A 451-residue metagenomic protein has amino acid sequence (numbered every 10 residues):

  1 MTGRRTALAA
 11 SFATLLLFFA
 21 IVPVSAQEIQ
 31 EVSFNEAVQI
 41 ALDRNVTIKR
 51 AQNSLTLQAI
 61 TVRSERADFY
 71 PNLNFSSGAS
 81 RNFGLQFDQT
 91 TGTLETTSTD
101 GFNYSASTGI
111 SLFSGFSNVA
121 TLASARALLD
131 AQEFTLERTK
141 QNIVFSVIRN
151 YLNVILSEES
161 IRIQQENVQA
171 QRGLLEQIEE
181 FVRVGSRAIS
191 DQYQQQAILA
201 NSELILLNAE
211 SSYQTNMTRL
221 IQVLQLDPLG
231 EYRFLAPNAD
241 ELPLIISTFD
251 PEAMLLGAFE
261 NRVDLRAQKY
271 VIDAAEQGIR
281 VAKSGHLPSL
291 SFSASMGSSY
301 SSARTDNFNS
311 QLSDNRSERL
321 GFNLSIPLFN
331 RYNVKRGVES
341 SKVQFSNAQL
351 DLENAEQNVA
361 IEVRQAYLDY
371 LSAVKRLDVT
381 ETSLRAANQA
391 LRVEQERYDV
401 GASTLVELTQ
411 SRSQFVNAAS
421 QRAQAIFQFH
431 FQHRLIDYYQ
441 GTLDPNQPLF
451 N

Functional and structural regions predicted by a protein language model:
M1-F12: Bacterial N-terminal signal peptides that target proteins for export
T2, S25-Q27, F83, P228 (+1 more regions): Acidic, low-complexity, intrinsically disordered peripheral segments
A10-A20: Bacterial N-terminal signal peptides
A26-G78, G84, L235-D273, L328 (+3 more regions): Bacterial Sec-pathway N-terminal export signals of envelope proteins
E28-Q30, S76-I110, P237-T248, R280 (+3 more regions): Small/polar, glycine/serine/threonine/aspartate-rich low-complexity segments that form flexible
V32, N142-G257, D369, A373 (+1 more regions): Periplasmic alpha-helical coiled-coil/stalk elements that build and connect Gram-negative outer-membrane
Q39-K49, T56-P71, S105-S124, F134-Q141 (+7 more regions): A glycine-/polar-enriched beta->alpha junction
R50-E65, T139, I143-I163, N216 (+3 more regions): Amphipathic alpha-helical coiled-coil segments
